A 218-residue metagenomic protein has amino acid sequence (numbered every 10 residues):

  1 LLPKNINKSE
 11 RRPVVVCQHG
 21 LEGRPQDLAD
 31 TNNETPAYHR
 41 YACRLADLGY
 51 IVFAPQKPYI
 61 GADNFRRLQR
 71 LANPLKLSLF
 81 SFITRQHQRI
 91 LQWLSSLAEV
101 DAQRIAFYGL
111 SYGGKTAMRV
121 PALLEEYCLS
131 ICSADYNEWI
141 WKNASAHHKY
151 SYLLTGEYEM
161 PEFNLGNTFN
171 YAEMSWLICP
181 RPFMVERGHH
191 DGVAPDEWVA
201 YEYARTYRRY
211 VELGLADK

Functional and structural regions predicted by a protein language model:
L1-R11: Short beta-strand-to-loop junctions in surface cap/lid or active-site-entrance loops
E10-S96, K142-A146: Cap/lid segment of the alpha/beta-hydrolase catalytic domain
Q56, Y108, S133-A134, E186: Alpha/beta-hydrolase-fold catalytic nucleophile elbow
E99-S111: Alpha/beta-hydrolase fold nucleophile elbow
G109-P121: Glycine-rich nucleophile elbow surrounding the catalytic serine of serine-hydrolase chemistry
A122-C128: Conserved hydrolase catalytic core segment
L129-M174, P180, V193-Y203, R209-A216: Mobile cap/lid helix-loop segments that gate and shape the active-site cleft of serine hydrolases
I178, V185-R187: Short beta-strand/loop motif that positions the catalytic acidic residue of the alpha/beta-hydrolase fold
